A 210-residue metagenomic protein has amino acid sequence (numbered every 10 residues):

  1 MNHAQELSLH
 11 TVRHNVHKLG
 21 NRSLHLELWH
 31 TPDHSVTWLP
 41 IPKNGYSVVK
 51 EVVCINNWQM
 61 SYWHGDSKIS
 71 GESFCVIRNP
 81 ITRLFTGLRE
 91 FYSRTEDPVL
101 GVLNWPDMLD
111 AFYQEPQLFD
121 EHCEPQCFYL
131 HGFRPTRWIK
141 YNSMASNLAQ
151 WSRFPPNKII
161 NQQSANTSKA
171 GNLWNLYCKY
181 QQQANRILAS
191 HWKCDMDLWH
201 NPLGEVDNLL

Functional and structural regions predicted by a protein language model:
M1-N21: Short glycine- and acidic-rich boundary segments immediately preceding or forming the N-terminal edge of structured
S8, C54-N57, Y129-L130: Extended low-polarity, hydrophobic cluster-rich segments
H17-K18, S23-W29, Q59-I77, I81-H191: PAPS-dependent sulfotransferase catalytic domain
V36-W38: N-terminal pre-catalytic "stem/leader" segment of glycosyltransferase-like enzymes
I41-V53, N79-T82: Catalytic nucleophile-elbow at a beta strand-turn-alpha helix junction centered on a G-D-S/GDSL motif, marking
V48, N56, L188: Conserved SAM-binding loop
V52, T86, P202: Active-site-proximal flexible loops/turns
N185-L210: C-terminal accessory extensions appended to soluble enzyme cores
